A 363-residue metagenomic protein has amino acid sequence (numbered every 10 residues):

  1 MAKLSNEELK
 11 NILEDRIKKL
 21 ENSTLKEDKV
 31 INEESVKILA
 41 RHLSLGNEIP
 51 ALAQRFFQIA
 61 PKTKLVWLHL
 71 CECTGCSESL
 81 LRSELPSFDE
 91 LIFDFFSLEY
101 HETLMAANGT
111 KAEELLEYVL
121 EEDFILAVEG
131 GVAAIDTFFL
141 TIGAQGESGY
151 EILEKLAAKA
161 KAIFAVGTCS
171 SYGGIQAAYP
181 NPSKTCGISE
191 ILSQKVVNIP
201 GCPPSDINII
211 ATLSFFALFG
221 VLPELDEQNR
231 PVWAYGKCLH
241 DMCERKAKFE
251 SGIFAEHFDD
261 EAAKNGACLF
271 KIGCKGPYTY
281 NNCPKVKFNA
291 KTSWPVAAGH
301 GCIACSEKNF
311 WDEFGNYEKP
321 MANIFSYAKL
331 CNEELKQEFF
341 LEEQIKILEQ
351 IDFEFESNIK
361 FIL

Functional and structural regions predicted by a protein language model:
M1-E102, A107-A127, A157, S193-N198 (+1 more regions): Iron-sulfur (Fe-S) cluster-binding modules
E72, V132-A134, S170-Y172, P204: Solvent-exposed loop/turn segments at secondary-structure junctions within structured extracellular/periplasmic domains
G75-S77, D136-T137, G173-G174, I207-I209 (+1 more regions): Short helix/loop capping segments that flank catalytic or ligand/cofactor-binding pockets
R82-P86, G143-S148, A178-S189: A glycine- and small-aliphatic-rich helix-loop capping segment at beta-alpha/alpha-beta transitions that lines
V119-L120, F124-A158, G174-A177: Cofactor-cradling patches in redox/metallo enzymes
L156, A160-F164, V196-L213: Conserved catalytic-core segments centered on acid/base and nucleophilic motifs
G173-S193, V197-G201: Class I SAM-dependent methyltransferase SAM-binding "motif I" and its flanking Rossmann-like core
